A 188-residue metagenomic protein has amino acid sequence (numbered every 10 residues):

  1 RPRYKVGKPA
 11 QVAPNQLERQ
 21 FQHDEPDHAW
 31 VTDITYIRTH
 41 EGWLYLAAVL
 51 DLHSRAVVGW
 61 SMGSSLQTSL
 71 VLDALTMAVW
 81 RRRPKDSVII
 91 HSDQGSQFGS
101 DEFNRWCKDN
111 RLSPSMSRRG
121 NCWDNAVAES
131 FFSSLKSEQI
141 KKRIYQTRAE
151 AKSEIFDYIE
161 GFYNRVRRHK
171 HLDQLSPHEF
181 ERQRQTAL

Functional and structural regions predicted by a protein language model:
R1-L188: Charged DNA-binding/catalytic regions of mobile-element recombinases
